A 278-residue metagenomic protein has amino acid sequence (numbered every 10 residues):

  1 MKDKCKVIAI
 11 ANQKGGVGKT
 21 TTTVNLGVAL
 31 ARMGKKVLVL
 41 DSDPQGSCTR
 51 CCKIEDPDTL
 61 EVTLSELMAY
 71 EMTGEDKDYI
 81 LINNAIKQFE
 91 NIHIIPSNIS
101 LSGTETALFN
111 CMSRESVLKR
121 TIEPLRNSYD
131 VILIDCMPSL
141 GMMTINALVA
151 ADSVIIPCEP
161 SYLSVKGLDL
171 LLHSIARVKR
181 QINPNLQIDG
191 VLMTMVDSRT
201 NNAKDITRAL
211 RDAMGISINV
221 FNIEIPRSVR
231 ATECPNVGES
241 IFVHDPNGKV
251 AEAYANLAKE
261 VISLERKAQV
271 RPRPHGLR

Functional and structural regions predicted by a protein language model:
M1-R278: P-loop NTP-binding core
